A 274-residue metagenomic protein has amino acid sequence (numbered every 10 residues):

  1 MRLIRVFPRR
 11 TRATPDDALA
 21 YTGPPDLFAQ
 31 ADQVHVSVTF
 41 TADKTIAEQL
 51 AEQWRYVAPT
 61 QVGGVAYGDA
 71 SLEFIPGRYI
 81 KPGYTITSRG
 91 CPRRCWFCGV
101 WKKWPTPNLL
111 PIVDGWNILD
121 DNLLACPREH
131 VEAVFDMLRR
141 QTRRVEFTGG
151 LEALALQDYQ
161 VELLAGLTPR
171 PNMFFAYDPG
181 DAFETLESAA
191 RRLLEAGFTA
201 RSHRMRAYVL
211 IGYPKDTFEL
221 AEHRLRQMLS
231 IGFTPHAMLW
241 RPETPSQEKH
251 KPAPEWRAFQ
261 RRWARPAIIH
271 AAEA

Functional and structural regions predicted by a protein language model:
M1-A58: A short, structured N-terminal alpha-helical element that caps or precedes a catalytic domain
M1-R9, I75-W104, V113-D120, L124: N-terminal pre-triad scaffold of radical SAM enzymes
R5, Q33-T41, G99-A190, H203-P214 (+1 more regions): Core AdoMet radical
V34, I46, D69-F74, W96 (+1 more regions): Short, charged, surface-exposed secondary-structure boundary motifs
I46-W54, A133-V134, Y159-L164, T185-L193 (+1 more regions): A general structural detector for well-ordered alpha-helical segments in enzyme core domains, enriched
Y56-A70: Short beta-strand elements of ligand-binding domains
G68-I75, P245-H250: Glycine-rich, charge-decorated loop segments at or immediately adjacent to ligand/cofactor-binding or catalytic sites
R170-F174, D181-A274: A structural motif corresponding to the C-terminal lobe/cap of the Radical SAM core domain
